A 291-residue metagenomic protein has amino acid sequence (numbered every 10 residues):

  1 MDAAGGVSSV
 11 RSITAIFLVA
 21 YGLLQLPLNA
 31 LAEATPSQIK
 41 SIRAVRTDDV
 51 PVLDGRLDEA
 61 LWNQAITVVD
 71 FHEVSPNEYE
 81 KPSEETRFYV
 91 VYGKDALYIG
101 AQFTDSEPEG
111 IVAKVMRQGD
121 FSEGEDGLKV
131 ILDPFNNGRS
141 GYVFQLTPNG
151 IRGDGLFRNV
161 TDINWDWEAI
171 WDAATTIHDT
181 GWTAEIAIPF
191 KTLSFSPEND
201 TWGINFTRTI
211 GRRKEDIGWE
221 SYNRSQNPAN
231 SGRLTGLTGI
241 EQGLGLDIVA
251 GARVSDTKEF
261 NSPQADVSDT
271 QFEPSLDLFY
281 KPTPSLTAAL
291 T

Functional and structural regions predicted by a protein language model:
M1-S12: N-terminal secretory signal peptides that target proteins for export/translocation
R11-T14, A101: In a subset of proteins, long, contiguous C-terminal domains/tails are tracked
I13-P27: Bacterial N-terminal signal peptides
A30-T291: Structural preference for beta-rich elements and adjacent junctions enriched in aromatics
